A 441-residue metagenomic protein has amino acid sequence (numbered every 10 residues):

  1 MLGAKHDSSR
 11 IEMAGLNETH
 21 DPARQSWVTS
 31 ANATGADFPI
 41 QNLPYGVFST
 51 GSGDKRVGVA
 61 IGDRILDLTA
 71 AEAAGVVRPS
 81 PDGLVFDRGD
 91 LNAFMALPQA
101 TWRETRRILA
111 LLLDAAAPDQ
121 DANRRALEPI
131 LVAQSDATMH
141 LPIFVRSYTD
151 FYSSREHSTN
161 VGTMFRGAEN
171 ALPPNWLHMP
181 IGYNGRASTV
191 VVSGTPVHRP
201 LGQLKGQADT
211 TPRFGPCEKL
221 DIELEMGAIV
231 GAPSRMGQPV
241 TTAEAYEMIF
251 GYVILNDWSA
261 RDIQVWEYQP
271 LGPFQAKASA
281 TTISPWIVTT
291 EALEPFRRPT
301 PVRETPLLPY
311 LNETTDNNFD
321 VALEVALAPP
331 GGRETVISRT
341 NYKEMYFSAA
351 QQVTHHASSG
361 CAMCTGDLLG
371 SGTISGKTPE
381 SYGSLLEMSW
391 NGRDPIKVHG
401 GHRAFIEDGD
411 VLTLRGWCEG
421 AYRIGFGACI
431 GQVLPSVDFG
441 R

Functional and structural regions predicted by a protein language model:
M1-G3, D7-P22: Eukaryotic N-terminal low-complexity, Ser/Thr- and Lys/Arg-rich leader segments that predominantly function as
T19-G51, A60, L66-R339, F347-A350: Active-site microenvironments in enzyme catalytic cores
G53-V57, E334-I337, R423-A428: Short, mixed charged/polar active-site loops that provide acid/base catalysis or chelate metal/phosphate cofactors
V57, R64-I65, E225, L368 (+2 more regions): Residue-level marker of beta-strand positions
G215-K219, G360-C361, R403: Exposed beta-sheet edge/beta-hairpin loop segments within beta-rich domains
K343: Flexible, small-/acidic-enriched active-site or ligand-binding loops
F347-H355, A362-T365, L369-W417, Y422-C429 (+1 more regions): Active-site pocket scaffolds in enzymes
Q432-S436: Short beta-strand edge segments in extracellular beta-sheet folds
